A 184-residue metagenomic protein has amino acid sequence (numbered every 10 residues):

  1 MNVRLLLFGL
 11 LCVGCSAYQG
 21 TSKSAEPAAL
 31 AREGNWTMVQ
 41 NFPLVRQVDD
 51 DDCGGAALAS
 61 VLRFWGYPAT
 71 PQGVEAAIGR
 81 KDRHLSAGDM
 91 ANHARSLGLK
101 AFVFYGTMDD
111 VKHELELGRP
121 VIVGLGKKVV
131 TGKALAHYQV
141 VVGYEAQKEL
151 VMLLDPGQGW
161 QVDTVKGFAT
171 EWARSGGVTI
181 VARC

Functional and structural regions predicted by a protein language model:
M1-V13: Sec-dependent bacterial lipoprotein signal peptides
F8-L11, D49, I180: Secretory pathway export signals and precursors
G14-R83, M108, K127-V129, Q147: Active-site-adjacent structural segments surrounding the nucleophilic cysteine of cysteine proteases and isopeptidases
S16-P27, D82, G126, E145-C184: Noncatalytic regulatory segments and standalone regulatory/sensor domains
P71-V121: Mid-length scaffold segments of soluble, non-membrane domains
F104-D155, V162: Active-site-adjacent substructure of cysteine-protease-like catalytic cores
